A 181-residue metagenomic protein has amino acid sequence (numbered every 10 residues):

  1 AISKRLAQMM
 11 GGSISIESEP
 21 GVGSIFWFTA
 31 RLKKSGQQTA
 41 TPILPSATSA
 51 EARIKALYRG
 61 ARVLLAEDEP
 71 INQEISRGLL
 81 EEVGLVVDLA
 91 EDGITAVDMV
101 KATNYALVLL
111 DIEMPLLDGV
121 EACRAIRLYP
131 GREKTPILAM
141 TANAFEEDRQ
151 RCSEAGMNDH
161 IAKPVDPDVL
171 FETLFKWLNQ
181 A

Functional and structural regions predicted by a protein language model:
A1-I16, P20, S24-A181: C-terminal compact regulatory domains
